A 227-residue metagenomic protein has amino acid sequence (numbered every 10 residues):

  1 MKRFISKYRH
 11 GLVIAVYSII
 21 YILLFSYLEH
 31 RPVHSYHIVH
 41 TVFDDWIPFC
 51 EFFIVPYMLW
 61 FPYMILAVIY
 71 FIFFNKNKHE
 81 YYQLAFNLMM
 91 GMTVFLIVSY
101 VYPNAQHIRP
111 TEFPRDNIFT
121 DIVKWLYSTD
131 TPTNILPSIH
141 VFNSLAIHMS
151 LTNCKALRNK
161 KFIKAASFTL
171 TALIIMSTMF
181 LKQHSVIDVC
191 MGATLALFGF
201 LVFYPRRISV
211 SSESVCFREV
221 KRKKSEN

Functional and structural regions predicted by a protein language model:
M1-L66, P114, K224-E226: N-terminal transmembrane-helix/juxtamembrane module of multi-pass inner/ER membrane proteins
Y21-Y27, M92-V98, T169-M179: Aromatic-anchored segments of alpha-helical transmembrane domains
L28-V42, F74-L157, S211-E219: Membrane-interface loops
I54-I69, L88-T93, N143: Hydrophobic alpha-helical transmembrane segments
I65-I69, V141-N159, T194-F203: Membrane-interfacial alpha-helical segments at the cytosolic side of multi-pass membrane proteins
P110-F113, T131-L136, L173-L201: Interfacial helix-loop-helix junctions of multi-pass membrane proteins
N159-A172: Short hydrophobic alpha-helices at membrane interfaces in multi-pass membrane enzymes
S185, M191-N227: C-terminal membrane module of polytopic membrane proteins
